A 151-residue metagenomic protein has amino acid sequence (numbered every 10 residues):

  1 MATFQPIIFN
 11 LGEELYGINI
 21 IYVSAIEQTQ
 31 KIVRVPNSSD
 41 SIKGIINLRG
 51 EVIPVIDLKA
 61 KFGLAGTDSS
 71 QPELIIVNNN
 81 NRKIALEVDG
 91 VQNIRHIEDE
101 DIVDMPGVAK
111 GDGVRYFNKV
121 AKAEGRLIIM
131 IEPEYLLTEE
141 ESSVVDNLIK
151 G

Functional and structural regions predicted by a protein language model:
M1-G151: An acidic, low-aromatic, low-complexity terminal/linker signal
